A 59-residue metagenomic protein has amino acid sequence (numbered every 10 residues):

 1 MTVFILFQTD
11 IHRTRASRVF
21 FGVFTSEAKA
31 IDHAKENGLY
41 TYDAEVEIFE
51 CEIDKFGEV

Functional and structural regions predicted by a protein language model:
M1-F20, L39, I48: Short aromatic-glycine-(Arg/Gly/Cys) micro-motifs in beta-strand/loop hairpins
D10-H12, E27, E52: Solvent-exposed strand-loop boundary residues in beta-sheet-rich modules
T14, F24, H33-K35: A periodicity- and composition-biased signal for non-globular, repetitive helical segments
R18, I31, E36-V59: Short, mixed-charge low-complexity intrinsically disordered segments
F20-K29: GIY-YIG-like beta-to-alpha core
